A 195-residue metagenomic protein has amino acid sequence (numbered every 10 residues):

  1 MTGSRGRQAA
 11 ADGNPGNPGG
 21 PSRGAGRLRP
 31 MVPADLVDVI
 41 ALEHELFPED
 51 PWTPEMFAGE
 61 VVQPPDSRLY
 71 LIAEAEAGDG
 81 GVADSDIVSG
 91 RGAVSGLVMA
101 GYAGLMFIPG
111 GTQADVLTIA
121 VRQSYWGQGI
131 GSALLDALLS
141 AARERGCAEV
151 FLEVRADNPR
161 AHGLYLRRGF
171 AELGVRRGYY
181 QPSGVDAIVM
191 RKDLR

Functional and structural regions predicted by a protein language model:
T2-R7, N14, G26, P30-L36 (+4 more regions): Acetyl-CoA-dependent GNAT
D38, G163-L164: Well-formed, non-transmembrane alpha-helical positions, independent of function
V121, R155-A156: Short amphipathic helical patch at the helix-1/turn junction of helix-turn-helix
L135, D157-A161, G178-S183: Short glycine/proline-centered loop/turn elements that form peptide/ligand docking sites
F151-E153, L166, A171-I188: Conserved catalytic-core motifs of GNAT/GCN5-like acyltransferases
